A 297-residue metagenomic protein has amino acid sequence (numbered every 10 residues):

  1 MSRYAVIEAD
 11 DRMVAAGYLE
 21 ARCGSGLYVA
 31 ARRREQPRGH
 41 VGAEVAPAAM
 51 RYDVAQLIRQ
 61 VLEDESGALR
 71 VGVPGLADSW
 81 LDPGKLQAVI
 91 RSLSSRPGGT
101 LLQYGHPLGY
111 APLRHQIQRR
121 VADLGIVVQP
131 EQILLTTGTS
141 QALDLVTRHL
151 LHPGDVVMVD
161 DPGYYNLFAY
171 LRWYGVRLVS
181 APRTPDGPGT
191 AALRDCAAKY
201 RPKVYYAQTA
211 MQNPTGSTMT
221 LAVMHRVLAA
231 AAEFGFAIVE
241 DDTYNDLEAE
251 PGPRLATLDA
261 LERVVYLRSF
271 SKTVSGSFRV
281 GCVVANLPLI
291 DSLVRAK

Functional and structural regions predicted by a protein language model:
M1-R91, L293-K297: N-terminal basic, amphipathic alpha-helical segments
A30, G72, P182, A256 (+1 more regions): Residue-level detector of conserved, well-ordered beta-strand and adjacent loop positions that form binding/recognition
L76, T209-Q212, K272: Short glycine-rich anion-binding loops that position phosphate/pyrophosphate groups of nucleotides and phosphorylated
P83, L113-R114, I290: A general structural signal for well-ordered alpha-helical segments in protein cores
L86, A260-K297: Conserved core segment of the aminotransferase class I/II
I90, S95-F234, D246-L261, V265: Conserved core of the PLP fold type I
D241: Glycine-centered flexible beta-alpha turn that most often forms the glycine-rich phosphate-binding loop
N245-D246, T273: Residues immediately C-terminal
